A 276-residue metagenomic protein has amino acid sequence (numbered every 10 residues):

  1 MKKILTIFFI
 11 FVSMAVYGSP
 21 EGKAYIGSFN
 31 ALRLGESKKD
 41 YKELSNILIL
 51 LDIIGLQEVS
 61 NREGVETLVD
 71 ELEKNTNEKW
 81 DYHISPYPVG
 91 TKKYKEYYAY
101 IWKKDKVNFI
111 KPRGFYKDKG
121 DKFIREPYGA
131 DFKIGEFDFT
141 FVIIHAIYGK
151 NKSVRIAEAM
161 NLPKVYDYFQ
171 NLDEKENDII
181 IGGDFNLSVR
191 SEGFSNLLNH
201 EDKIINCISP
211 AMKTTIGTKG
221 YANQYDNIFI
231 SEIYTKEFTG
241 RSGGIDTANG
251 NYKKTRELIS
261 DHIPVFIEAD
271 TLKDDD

Functional and structural regions predicted by a protein language model:
M1-I4, D184: Positively charged n-region of N-terminal signal peptides that target proteins for export
I4-M14: Sec-dependent N-terminal signal peptides
V16-P20: Boundary at the C-terminal end of the N-terminal hydrophobic targeting segment
K23-R33, K111-R113, D138-Y148: Active-site-proximal beta-strand elements of phosphoester/diester hydrolases
A24-A31, I47-D70, I101, F141 (+4 more regions): Active-site beta-strand/loop signature of hydrolases that rely on acidic residues for catalysis
S28-K39, K119, I147-V154: Acidic/histidine-rich helix-loop elements that form or flank divalent-metal/phosphate-binding sites at the catalytic
S60-F137: Structured beta-strand-rich core segments of catalytic domains in phosphoester-bond hydrolases
R62, Y168-N177, L187-D276: Metal-dependent phosphoester-hydrolase catalytic domains
